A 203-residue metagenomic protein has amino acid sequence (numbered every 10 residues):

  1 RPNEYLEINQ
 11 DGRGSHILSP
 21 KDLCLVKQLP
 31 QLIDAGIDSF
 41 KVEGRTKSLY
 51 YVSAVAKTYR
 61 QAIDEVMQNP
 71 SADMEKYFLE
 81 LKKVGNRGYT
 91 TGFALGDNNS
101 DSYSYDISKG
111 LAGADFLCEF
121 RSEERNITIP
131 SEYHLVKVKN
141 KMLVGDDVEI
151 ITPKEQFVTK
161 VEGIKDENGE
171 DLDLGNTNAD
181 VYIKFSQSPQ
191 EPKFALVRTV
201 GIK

Functional and structural regions predicted by a protein language model:
R1-K203: Surface-exposed amphipathic alpha-helical tracts and adjacent flexible/coil segments at the periphery of soluble enzymes
